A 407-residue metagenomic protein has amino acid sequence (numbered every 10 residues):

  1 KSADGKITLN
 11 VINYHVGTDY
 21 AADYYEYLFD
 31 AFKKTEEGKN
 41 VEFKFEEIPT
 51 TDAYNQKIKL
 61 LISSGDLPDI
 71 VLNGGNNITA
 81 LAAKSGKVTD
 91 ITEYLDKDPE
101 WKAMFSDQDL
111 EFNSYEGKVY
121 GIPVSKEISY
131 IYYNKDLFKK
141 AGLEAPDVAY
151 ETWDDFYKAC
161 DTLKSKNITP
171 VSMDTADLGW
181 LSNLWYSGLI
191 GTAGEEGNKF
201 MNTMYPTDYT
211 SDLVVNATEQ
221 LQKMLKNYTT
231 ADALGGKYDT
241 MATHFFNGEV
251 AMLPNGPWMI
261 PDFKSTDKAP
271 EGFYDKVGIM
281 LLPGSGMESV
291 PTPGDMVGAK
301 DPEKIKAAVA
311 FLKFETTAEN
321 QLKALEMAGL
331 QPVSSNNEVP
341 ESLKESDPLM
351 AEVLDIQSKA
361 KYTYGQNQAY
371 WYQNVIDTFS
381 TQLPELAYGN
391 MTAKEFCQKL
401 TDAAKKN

Functional and structural regions predicted by a protein language model:
K1-A80, K84-S85, D96-E100, A145 (+3 more regions): Conserved N-terminal structural module of periplasmic/extracytoplasmic solute-binding proteins
I7, K34, K39-E42, A141-E144 (+3 more regions): Extracytoplasmic/periplasmic substrate-recognition and gating elements
Y24, N216-Q220, E303-E315, K323 (+2 more regions): Short amphipathic alpha-helical coupling segments at ligand-binding clamshell hinges and other catalytic/signaling
E47-K57, G74-N76, Y150-Y157, D232-F246: Short helix-initiation/N-cap motifs at beta->coil->alpha
G74-Y130, Y157, L184-S187, Y274-G278 (+2 more regions): Hinge/lid segment of periplasmic solute-binding proteins
Q108, D275-M280, L325-T378, P384-E385: Long, aromatic- and glycine/proline-rich binding clefts that accommodate carbohydrate-like moieties
Y115-V124, S129, K139, D154-P206 (+1 more regions): Extracytoplasmic/periplasmic solute-binding protein
K158-T162, N202-G235: Glycine-centered hinge/linker elements that transmit conformational signals in sensory and ligand-binding systems
